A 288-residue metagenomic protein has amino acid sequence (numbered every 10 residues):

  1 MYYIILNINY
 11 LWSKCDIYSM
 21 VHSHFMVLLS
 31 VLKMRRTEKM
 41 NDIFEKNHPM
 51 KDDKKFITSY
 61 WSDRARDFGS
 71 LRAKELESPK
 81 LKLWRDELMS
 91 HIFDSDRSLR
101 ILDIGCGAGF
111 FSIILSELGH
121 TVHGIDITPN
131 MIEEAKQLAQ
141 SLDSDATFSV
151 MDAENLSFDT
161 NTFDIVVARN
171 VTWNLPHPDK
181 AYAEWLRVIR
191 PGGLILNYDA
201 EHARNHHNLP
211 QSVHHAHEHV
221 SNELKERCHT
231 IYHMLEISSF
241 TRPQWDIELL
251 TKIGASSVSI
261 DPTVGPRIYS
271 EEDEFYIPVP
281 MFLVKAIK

Functional and structural regions predicted by a protein language model:
R35, K39-R97, F110, I114 (+1 more regions): Conserved class I S-adenosyl-L-methionine
K55, R72, A200-S270: C-terminal alpha-helical "lid/dimerization" subdomain adjacent to the S-adenosyl-L-methionine
L102-I104, A108-N155: Class I SAM-dependent methyltransferase SAM/SAH-binding core
E154-I165: A short acidic, Gly/Pro-enriched loop at the edge of an enzyme's catalytic core that lines a small-molecule cofactor
I165-P178: A short SAM/SAH-binding and catalytic strip from SAM-dependent methyltransferases
D179-P191: A short glycine-rich, Lys/Arg-flanked "PGG" loop and its adjoining helix->strand segment in the class I
G193-A200: Conserved beta-strand signature within the Rossmann-like core of class I S-adenosyl-L-methionine
I253, S270-K288: Core SAM-dependent methyltransferase catalytic element
